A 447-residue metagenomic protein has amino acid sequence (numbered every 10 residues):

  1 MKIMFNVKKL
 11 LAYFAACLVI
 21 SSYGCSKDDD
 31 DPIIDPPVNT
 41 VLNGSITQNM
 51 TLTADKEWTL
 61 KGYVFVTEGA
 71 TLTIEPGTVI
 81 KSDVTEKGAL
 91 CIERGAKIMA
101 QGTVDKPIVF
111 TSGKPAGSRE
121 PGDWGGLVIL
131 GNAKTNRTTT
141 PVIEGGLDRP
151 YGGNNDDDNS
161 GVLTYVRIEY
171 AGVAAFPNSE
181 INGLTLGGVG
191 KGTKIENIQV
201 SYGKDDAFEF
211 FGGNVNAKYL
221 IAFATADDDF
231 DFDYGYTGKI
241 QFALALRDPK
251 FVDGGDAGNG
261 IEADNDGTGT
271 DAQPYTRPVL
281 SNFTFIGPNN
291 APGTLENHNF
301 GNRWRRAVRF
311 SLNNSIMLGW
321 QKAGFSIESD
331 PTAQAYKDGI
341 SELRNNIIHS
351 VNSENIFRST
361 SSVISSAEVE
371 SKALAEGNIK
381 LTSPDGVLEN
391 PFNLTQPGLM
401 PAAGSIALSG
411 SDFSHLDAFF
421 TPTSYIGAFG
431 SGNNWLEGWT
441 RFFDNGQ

Functional and structural regions predicted by a protein language model:
M1-I3, V7, A15-L42: Bacterial Sec-dependent N-terminal signal peptides
K9, Y23-G24, T164, E328: A general secondary-structure boundary signal
P32-T73, D83-G95, G102, T111-D205 (+2 more regions): Extracellular beta-rich repeat passengers
